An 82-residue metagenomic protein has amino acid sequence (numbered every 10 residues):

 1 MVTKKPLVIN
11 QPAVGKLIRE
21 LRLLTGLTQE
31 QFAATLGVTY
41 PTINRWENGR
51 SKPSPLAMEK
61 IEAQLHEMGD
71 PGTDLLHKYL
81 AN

Functional and structural regions predicted by a protein language model:
V2-L24, E62: A short, Lys/Arg-rich alpha-helix, primarily the initiator
K4, P55-D74: DNA major-groove recognition helix of helix-turn-helix/homeodomain DNA-binding modules
G26-N44: Short alpha-helical DNA-recognition segment
Y79-N82: Helix-turn-helix/homeodomain-like alpha-helical modules used for DNA recognition and transcription-factor dimerization
